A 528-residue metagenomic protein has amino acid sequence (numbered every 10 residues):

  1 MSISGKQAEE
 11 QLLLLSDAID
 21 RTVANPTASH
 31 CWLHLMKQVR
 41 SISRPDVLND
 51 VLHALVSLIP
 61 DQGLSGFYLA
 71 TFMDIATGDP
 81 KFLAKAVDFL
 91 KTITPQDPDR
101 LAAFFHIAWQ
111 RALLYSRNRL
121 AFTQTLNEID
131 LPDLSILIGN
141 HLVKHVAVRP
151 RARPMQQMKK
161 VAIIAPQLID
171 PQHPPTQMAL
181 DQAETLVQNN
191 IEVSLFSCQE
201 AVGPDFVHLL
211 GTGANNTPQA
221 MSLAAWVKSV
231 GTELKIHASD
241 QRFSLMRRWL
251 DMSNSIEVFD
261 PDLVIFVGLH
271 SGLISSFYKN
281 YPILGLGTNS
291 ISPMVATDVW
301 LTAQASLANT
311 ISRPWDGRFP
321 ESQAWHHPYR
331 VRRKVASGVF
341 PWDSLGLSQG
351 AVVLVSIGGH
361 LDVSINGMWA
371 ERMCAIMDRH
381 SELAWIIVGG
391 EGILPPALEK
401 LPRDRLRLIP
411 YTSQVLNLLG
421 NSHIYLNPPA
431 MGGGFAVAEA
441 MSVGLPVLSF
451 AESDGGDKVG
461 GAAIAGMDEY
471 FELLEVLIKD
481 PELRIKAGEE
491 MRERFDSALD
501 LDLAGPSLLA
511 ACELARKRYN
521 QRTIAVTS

Functional and structural regions predicted by a protein language model:
S2-I42, D46, V51-L55, F89 (+1 more regions): N-terminal subdomain of nucleotide-sugar transferases
L114, N118-P132, N280-A336: Active-site-proximal region of nucleotide-activated glycan assembly enzymes, centered on histidine/acidic-rich loops
P174-T185, G317-K400: Conserved catalytic-core segment of nucleotide-activated headgroup transferases in glycan assembly
G231-L234, G389, L394-S413: Nucleotide-activated donor-binding/catalytic signature segment of Leloir-type glycosyltransferases, i.e., the conserved
S253-N254, Y411-H423, S442: Short acidic alpha-helix that forms the nucleotide-activated donor recognition element in Leloir-type transferases
F259-L263, G420-G432, L445: Acidic donor-binding loop of glycosyltransferase active sites
V339, I478-T523: A charged, aromatic-enriched C-terminal amphipathic alpha-helix characteristic of glycosyltransferases across folds
P428-D496: Catalytic binding pocket for nucleotide-activated donors in carbohydrate/polymer assembly enzymes
